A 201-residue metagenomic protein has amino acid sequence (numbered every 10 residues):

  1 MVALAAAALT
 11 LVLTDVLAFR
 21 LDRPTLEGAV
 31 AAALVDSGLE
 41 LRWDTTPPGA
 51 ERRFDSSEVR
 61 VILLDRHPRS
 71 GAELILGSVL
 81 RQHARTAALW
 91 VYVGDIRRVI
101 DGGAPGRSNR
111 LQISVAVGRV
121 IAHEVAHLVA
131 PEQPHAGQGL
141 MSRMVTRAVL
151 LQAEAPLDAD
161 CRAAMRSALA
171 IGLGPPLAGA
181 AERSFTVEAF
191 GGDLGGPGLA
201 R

Functional and structural regions predicted by a protein language model:
M1-A6: Sec-dependent signal peptide recognition, specifically the positively charged N-region followed immediately by
A8-P24: Fold-level signature of zinc-dependent metallopeptidase catalytic domains
T10, R60, W90, G139-L140: Generic structural signal for residues positioned in beta-strands
T14, T46, L64, R143-T146: Short loop/turn motifs enriched for small/polar and acidic residues
F19, E154-C161, E188, A200: Ser/Thr-centered flexible coil motifs
R20-L128, P134: Metzincin-family zinc-dependent endopeptidase catalytic domain
A33-V35, G179-R201: Pan-zinc metallopeptidase signature
S114-S184: The catalytic-center signature of Zn2+-dependent metalloproteases
